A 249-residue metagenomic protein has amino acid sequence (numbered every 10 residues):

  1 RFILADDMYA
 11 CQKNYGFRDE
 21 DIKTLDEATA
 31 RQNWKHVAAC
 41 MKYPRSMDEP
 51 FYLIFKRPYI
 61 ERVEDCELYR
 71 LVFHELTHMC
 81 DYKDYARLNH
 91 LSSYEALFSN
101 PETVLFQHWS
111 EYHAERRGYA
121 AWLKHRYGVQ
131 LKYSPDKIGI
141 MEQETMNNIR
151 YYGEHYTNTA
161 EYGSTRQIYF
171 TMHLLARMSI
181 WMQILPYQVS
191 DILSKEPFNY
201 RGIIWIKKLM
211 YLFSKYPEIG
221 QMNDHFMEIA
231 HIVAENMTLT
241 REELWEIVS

Functional and structural regions predicted by a protein language model:
R1, A86-N89, L123-G128: Surface-exposed helix-capping loop/turn segments at secondary-structure junctions
R1-K42, P217-N223, M227-S249: A metal-dependent hydrolase signature that marks the N-terminal structural subdomain at the beginning of catalytic folds
D6-M8, R57-Y59, T77: Short, flexible loop/turn elements at secondary-structure junctions
I22-Y69, Y82: Active-site scaffold of zinc-dependent metalloenzymes
C66-E67, Y82-Y112: Post-HEXXH active-site segment of zinc metalloproteases
V72-D81: Active-site His/Glu-centered metal-binding helix of metallohydrolases
L97-H173: Metalloprotease/metallohydrolase-associated module, dominated by Zn2+-dependent proteases
M141-S249: Pan-zinc metallopeptidase signature
